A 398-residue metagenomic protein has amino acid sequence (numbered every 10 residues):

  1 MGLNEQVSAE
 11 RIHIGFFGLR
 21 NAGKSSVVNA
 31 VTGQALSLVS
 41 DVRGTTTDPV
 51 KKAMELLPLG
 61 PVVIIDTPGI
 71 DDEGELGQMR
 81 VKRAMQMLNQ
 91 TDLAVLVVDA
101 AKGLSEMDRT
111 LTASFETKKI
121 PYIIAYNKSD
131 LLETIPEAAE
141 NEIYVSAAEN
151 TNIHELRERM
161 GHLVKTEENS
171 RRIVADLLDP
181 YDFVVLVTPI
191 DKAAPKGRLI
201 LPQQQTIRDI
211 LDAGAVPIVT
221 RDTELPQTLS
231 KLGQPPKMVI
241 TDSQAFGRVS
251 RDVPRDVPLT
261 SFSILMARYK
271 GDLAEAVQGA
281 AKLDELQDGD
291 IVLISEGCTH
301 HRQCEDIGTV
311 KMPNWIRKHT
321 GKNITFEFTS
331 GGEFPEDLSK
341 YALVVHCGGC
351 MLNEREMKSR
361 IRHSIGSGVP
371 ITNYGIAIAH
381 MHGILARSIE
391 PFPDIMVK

Functional and structural regions predicted by a protein language model:
M1, R11, L19-S25, G197-K398: C-terminal effector/interaction modules appended to NTPase cores
M1-Q78, Q86-N89: Conserved G1/Walker A P-loop phosphate-binding module
D41, I70-L76, D99-G103, L163-K165 (+3 more regions): Short, flexible loop segments at the rims of nucleotide/cofactor-binding pockets, characterized by
V42, T46, V50, R80-Q90 (+11 more regions): Helical mechanochemical/support elements of P-loop NTPase systems and associated helical scaffolds
K52-G60, M79-Y144, R172-D176, L199-A215 (+3 more regions): Conserved C-terminal guanine-recognition region of P-loop GTPase G domains, centered on the G4
T67, V98-A101, I120-P136, I143-T151 (+8 more regions): G-domain G4 guanine-recognition motif of GTPases
T117-D176, F183-V185, G214-T223, T260-S261 (+5 more regions): Canonical P-loop GTPase G-domain recognition
L177-Q205: Long, well-ordered amphipathic alpha-helical subdomains in the mid-to-C-terminal portions of large enzyme subunits
